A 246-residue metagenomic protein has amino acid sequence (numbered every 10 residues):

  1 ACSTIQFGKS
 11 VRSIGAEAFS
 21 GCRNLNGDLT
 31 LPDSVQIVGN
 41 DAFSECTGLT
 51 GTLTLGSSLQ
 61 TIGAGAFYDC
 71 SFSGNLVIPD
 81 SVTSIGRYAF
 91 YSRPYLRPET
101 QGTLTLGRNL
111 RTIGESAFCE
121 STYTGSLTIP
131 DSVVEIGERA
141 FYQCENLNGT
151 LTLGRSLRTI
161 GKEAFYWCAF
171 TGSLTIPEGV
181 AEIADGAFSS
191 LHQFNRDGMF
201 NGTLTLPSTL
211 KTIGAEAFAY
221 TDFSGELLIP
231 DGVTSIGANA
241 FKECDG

Functional and structural regions predicted by a protein language model:
A1-S13, R23-I37, T47-T61, S71-S84 (+7 more regions): Structural signature of tandem-repeat unit edges
G15-S20, G39-S44, G63-Y68, G86-Y91 (+6 more regions): Consensus positions within tandem repeat domains that build extended binding/scaffold surfaces
